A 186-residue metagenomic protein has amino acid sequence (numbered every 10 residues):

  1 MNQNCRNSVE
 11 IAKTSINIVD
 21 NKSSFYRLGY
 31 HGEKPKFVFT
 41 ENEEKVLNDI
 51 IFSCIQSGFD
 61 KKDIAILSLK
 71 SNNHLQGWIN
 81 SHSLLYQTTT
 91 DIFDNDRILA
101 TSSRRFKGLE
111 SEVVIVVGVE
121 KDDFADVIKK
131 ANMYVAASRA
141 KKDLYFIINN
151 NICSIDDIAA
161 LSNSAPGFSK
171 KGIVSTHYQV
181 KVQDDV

Functional and structural regions predicted by a protein language model:
M1-V186: The feature marks helicase ATPase cores and/or their adjacent C-terminal helical subdomains in SF1/SF2/AAA+ helicases
